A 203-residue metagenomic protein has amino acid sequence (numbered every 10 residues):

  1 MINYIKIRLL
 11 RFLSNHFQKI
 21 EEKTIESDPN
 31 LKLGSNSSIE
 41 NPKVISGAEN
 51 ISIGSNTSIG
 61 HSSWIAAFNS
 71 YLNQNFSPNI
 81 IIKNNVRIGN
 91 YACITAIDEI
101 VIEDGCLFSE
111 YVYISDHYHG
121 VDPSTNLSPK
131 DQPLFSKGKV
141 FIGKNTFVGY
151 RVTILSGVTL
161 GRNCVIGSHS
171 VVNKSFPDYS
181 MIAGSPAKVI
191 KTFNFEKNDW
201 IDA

Functional and structural regions predicted by a protein language model:
M1-S115, K139, G143-N145, V152 (+4 more regions): Domain-scale signature associated with acetyltransferase and cell-envelope carbohydrate enzymes
I114-P123: Proline-centered turn/helix-capping motifs that create local helix->coil transitions or kinks
P123-S124, P177: Flexible, gly/pro- and Lys/Arg-enriched active-site loops
P129-V140: A short acidic, glycine-rich active-site loop that binds or catalyzes chemistry on phosphate/adenosine moieties
S156-G157: A short, flexible loop at the N-terminus of ABC-type nucleotide-binding domains that lies
